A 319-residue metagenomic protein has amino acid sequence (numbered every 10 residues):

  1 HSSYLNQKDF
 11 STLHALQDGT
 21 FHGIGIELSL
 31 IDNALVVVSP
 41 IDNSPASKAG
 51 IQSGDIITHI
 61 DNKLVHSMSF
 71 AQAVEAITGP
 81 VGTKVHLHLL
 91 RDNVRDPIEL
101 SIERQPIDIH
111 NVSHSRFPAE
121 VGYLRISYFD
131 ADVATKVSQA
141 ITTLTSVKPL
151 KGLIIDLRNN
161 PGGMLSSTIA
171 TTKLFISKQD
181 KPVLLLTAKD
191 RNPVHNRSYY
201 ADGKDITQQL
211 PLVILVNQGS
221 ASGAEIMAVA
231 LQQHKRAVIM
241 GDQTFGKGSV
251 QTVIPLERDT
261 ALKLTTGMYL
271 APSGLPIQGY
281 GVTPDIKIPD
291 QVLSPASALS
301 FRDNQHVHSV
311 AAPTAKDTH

Functional and structural regions predicted by a protein language model:
S2-S39: PDZ/PDZ-like peptide-tail recognition elements
D18-H22, L30-A34, I51-Q52, G79-T83 (+7 more regions): Short flexible coil/turn linkers enriched for glycine and charged/polar residues that connect secondary-structure
S29-I31, S39-N43, G79, I126-S127 (+1 more regions): A structural micro-motif recognizing beta-strand termini and the immediately following turn/loop segments
N33-V36, T58, Q72-S113, T265-T266: PDZ-domain C-terminal substructure recognizer with occasional recognition of PDZ-binding tails
A46-S69, L153-I154: Conserved PDZ fold ligand-binding element
K48, E99-S101, A261, D285: Well-ordered beta-strand positions in beta-sheet-rich domains
S113-H319: C-terminal "post-core" interaction segments
